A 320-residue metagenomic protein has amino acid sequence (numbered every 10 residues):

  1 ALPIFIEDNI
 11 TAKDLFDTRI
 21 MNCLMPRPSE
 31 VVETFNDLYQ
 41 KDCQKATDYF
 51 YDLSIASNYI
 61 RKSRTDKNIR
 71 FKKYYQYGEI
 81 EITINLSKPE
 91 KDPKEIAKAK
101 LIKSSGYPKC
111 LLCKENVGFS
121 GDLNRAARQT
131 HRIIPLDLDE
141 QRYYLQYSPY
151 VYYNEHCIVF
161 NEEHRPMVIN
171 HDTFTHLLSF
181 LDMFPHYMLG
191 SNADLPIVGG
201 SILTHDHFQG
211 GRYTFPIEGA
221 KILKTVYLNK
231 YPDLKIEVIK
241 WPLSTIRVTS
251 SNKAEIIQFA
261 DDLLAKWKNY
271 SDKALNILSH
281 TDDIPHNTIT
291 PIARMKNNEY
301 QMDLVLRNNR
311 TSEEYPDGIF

Functional and structural regions predicted by a protein language model:
A1-V159, E163-M167, K240-P242, I257-A260 (+1 more regions): Active-site microenvironments that recognize anionic phosphate/pyrophosphate groups
T130-R132, E162-L189: Helical scaffold of the NTase/Pol beta-like nucleotidyltransferase catalytic core
Y143-P149, T173-L181, Y227-L234: Structured alpha-helical segments in the cores of large, soluble enzyme domains
D172, P185-S201, G210-L264, K268-S271: Catalytic or ion-translocation cores adjacent to nucleophile or general acid/base/metal-coordination motifs in diverse
P196-T204, D282-N287: Beta-rich nucleic-acid/ligand-interaction surfaces
